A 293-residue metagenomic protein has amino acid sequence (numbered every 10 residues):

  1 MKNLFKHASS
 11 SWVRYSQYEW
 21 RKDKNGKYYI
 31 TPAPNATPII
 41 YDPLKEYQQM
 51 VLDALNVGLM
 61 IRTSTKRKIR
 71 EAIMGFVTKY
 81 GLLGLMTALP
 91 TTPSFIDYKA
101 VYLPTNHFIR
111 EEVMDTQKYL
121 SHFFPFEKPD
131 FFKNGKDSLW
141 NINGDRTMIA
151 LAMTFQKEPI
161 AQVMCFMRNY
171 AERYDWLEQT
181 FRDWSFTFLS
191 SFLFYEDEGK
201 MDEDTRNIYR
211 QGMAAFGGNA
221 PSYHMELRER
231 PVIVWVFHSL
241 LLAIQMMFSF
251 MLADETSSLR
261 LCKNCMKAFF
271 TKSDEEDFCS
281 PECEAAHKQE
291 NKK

Functional and structural regions predicted by a protein language model:
M1-F269: Short helix-coil boundary/hinge micro-motifs
N219, Y223, E276-C279, K292: Short, charged low-complexity intrinsically disordered segments located at boundaries of structured domains
S273-A286: Cysteine-rich micro-motifs
H287-K293: Contiguous alpha-helical segments
